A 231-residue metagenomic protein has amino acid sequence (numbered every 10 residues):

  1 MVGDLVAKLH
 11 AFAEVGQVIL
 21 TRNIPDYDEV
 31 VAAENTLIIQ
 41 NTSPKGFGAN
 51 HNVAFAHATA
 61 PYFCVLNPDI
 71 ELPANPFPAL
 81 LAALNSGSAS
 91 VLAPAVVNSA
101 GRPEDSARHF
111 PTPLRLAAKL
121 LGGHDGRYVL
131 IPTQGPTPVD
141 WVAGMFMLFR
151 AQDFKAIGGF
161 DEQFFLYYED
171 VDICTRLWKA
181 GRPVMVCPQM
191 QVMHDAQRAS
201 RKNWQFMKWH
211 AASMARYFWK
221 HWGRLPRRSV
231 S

Functional and structural regions predicted by a protein language model:
M1-F12: Short, well-formed alpha-helical segments that are part of the catalytic scaffolds of diverse glycosyltransferases
L20-E29: A conserved acidic beta->alpha catalytic loop
N41-A58: Glycine-rich, basic loop-to-helix element that forms the pyrophosphate-binding segment of sugar-nucleotide handling
F63: Short aromatic/hydrophobic "clamp" motif used to bind/position activated sugar donors
A74-D105: Conserved donor NDP-sugar-binding/catalytic core segment of glycosyltransferases
P111-D140: Short, flexible, basic/aromatic active-site loop/helix in glycosyltransferases
D140-G158, E162-Q191: A short, conserved alpha-helix in the catalytic core of glycosyltransferases
Y168, T175-S231: Active-site-adjacent helix/loop segment of glycosyltransferases that harbors family-specific signature motifs
